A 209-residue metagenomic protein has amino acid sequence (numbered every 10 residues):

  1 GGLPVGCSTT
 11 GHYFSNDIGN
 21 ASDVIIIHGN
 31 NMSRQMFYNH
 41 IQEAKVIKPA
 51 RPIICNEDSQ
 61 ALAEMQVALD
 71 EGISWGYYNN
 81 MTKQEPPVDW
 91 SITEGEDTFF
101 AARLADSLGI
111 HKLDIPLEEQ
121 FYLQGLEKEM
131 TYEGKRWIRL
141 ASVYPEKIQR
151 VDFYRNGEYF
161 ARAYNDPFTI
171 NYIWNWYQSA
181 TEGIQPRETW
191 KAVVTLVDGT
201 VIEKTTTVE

Functional and structural regions predicted by a protein language model:
G1-A102, D106: Extracellular glycoside hydrolase catalytic/binding regions
A102-P116: Catalytic domains of carbohydrate-active enzymes that cleave complex glycans
I115-E209: Long, low-complexity serine/threonine/glycine- and acidic-rich segments characteristic of extracellular
